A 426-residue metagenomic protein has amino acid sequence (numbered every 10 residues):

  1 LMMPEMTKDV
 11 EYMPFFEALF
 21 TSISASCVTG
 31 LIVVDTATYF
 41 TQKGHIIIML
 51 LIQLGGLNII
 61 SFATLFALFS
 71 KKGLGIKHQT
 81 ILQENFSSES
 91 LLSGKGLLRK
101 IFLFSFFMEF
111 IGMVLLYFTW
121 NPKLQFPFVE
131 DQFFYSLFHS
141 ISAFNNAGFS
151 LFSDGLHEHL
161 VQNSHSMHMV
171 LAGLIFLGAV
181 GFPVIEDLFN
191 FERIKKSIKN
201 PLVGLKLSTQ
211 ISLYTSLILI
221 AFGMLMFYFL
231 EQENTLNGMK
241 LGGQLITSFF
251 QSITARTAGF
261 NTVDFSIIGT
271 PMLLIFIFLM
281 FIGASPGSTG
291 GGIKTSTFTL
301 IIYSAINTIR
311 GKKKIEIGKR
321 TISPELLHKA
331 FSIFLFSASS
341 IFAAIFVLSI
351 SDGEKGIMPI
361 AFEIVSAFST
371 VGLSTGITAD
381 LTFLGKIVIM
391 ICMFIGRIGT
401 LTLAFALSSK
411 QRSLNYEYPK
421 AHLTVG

Functional and structural regions predicted by a protein language model:
L1-G426: Membrane-proximal intracellular helices of multi-pass ion channels
